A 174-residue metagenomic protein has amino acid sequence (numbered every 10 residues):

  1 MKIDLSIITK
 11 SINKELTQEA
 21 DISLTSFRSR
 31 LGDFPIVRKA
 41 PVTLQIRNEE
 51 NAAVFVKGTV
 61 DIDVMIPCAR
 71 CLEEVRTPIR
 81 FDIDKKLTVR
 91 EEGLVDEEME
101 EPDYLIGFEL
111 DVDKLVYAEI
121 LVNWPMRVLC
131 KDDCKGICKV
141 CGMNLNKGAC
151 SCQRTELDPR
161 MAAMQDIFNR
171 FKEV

Functional and structural regions predicted by a protein language model:
M1-V174: Structured interface patches
